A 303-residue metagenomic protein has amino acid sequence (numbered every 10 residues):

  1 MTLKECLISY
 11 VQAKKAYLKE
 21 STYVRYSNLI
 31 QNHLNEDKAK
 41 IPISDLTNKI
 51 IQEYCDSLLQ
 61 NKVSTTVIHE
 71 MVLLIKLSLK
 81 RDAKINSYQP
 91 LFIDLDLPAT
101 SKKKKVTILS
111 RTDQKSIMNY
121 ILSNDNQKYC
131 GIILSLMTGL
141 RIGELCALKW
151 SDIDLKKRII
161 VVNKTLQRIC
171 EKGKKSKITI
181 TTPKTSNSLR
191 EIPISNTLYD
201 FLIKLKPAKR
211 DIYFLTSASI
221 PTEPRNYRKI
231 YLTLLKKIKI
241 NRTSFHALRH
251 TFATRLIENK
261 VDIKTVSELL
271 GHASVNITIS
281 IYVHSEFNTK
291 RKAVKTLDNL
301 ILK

Functional and structural regions predicted by a protein language model:
L3-K80, N86, K103, I220-N226 (+1 more regions): N-terminal core-binding DNA-recognition domain of tyrosine site-specific recombinases/integrases
A16, L166, L270-T296: Catalytic-site neighborhood detector that most strongly recognizes the C-terminal catalytic loop/helix of tyrosine
S44, N86-P90, A99-N119, N163 (+2 more regions): DNA breakage-rejoining catalytic core of tyrosine-based enzymes
D45-N48, Q60, R111, N119 (+4 more regions): Phosphate-coordinating loops and pocket residues in cytosolic domains that bind phosphorylated ligands
Q60, K157, C170, K177-L189 (+2 more regions): C-terminal secondary-structure termini that scaffold catalytic or DNA-interacting sites
T65, H69, I85-Q89, D94-I142 (+3 more regions): Basic, Lys/Arg- and aromatic-enriched nucleic-acid-binding interface segment
T65, K115, N119-K128, T138 (+5 more regions): Short, basic (Lys/Arg/His-rich) helix/loop patches that form interaction surfaces in the mid-to-C-terminal regions
D152-I159, V261-I281: Short, polar N-cap/turn motifs at the start of nucleic acid-interacting alpha helices
